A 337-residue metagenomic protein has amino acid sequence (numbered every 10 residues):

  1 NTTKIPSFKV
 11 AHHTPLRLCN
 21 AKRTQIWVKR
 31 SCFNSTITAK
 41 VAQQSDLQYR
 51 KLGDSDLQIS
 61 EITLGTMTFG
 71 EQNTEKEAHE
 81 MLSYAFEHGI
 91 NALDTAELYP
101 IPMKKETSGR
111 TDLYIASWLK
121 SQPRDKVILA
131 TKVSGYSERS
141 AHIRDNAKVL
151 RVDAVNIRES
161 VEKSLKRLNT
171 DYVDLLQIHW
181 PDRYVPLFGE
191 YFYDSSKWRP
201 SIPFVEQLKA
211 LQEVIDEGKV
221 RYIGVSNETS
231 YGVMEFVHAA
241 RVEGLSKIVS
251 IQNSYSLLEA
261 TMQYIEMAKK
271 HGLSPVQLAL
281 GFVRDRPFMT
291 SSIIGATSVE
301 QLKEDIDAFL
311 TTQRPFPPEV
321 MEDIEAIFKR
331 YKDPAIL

Functional and structural regions predicted by a protein language model:
N1-L47, A260-E266, K270, D285-M289 (+1 more regions): Terminal-tail/helix-coil boundary detector
N1-T131, D171: N-terminal binding-site loop/beta-alpha segment at the start of enzyme catalytic domains that lines or forms
Y49, F69, H79, A85 (+8 more regions): Tryptophan-centric aromatic hotspots in well-structured domains and transmembrane helices
K51, I59-T63, N91-A92, K126-A130 (+4 more regions): Structural preference for beta-strand elements that scaffold enzyme active sites
G53-Q72, A130-K148, Q177, P181-F192: N-terminal small/glycine-rich loop or linker at the start of catalytic domains across soluble metabolic enzymes
N73, E77, E106-R110, Y114 (+3 more regions): Alpha-helix N-cap and loop-to-helix initiation/capping positions
N73-F86, L150-R167, F204, L208-K209 (+1 more regions): Short, acidic/polar
P181-A326: Beta/alpha (TIM)-barrel catalytic core signal, keyed to glycine-rich beta->alpha loops juxtaposed to Asp/Glu that bind
